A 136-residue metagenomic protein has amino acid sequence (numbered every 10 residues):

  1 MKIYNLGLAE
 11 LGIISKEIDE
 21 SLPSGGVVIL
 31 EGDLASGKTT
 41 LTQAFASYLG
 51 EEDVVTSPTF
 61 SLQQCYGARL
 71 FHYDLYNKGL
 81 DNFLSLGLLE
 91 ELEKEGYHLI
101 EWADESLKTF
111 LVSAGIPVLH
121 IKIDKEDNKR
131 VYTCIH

Functional and structural regions predicted by a protein language model:
M1-S21: N-terminal pre-Walker A segment at the start of P-loop NTPase domains
K2, E90-H136: Short phosphate-coordinating micro-motif centered on Lys-Gly-acidic
V28-L30: Hydrophobic anchor at the beta1->P-loop junction of P-loop NTPases
D33: P-loop (Walker A) phosphate-binding loop of NTP-binding proteins
K38: Conserved lysine of the Walker
E51-Y66: Short beta-strand-centered segment that lines the nucleotide-binding/catalytic pocket of NTP-utilizing
C65-D104: Conserved nucleotide-sensing/catalytic segment adjacent to the nucleotide-binding pocket in NTP-handling enzymes
